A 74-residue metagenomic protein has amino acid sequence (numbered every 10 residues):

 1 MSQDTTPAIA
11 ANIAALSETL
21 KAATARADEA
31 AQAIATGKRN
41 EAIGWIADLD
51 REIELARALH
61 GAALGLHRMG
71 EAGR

Functional and structural regions predicted by a protein language model:
M1-D4, G70-R74: Short intrinsically disordered terminal tails
S2-A35: N-terminal acidic leader/helix
A31-E71: Short, charge-rich amphipathic interface segments used for partner binding and complex assembly
